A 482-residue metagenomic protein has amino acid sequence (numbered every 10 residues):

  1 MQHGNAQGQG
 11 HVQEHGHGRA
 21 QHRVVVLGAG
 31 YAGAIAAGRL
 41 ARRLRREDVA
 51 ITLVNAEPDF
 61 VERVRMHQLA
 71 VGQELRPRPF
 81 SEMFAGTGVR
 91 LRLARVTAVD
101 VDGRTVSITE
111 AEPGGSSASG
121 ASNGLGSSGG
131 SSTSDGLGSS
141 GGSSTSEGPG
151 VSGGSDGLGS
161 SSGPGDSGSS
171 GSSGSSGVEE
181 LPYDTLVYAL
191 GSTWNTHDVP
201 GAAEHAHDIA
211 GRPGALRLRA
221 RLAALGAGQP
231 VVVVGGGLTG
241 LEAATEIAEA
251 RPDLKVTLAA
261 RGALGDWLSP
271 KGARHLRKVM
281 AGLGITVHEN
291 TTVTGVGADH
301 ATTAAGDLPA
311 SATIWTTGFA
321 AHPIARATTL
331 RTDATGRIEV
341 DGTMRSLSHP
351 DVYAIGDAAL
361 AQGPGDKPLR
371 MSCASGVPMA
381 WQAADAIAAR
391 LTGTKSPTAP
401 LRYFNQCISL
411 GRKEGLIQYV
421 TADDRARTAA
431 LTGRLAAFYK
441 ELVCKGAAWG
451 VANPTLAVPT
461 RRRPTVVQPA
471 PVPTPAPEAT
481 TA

Functional and structural regions predicted by a protein language model:
Q2, Q21, G88-G129, D135-G138 (+3 more regions): FAD-binding core/adjacent interface of flavoenzyme oxidoreductases
Q2-G4, G16-L93, T97-A98, E242-P270 (+2 more regions): Beta1-alpha1 glycine-rich phosphate/pyrophosphate-binding loop at the start of Rossmann-like nucleotide-binding domains
L27-G28, Y188, V234-G235: Conserved N-terminal Rossmann-fold NAD(P)-binding element of oxidoreductases
A37, A374-L401: Internal hydrophobic alpha-helix adjacent to the cofactor/substrate pocket in enzyme cavities
G88-R95, D100, A281-G295: A conserved beta-strand/loop element that lines the FAD pocket in flavoprotein oxidoreductases
E204-A227, D307-P378: FAD-site-proximal beta/loop scaffold in flavoenzymes
R217-L254, A259: Rossmann-like NAD(P)H-binding beta-loop-alpha module
R412-A482: C-terminal auxiliary extensions adjacent to catalytic cores
